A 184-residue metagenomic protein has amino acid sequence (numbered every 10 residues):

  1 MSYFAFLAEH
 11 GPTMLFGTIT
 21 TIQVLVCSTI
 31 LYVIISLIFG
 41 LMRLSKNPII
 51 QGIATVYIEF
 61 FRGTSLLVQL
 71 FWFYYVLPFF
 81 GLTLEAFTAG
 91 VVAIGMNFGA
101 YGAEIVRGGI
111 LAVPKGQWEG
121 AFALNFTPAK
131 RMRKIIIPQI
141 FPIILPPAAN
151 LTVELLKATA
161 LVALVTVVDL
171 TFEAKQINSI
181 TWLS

Functional and structural regions predicted by a protein language model:
M1-S184: Transmembrane alpha-helices and adjacent helix-loop boundaries
